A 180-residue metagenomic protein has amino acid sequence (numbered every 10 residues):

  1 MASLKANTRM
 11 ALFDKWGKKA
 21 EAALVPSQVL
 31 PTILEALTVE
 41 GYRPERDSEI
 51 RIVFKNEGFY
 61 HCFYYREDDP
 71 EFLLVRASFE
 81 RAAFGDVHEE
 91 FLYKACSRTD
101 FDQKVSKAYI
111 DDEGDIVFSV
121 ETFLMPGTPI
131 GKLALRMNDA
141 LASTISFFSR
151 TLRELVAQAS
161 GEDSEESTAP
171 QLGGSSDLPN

Functional and structural regions predicted by a protein language model:
A2-F63: Charge-rich, low-complexity N-terminal segments
E45-D47, R66-D68, D111: Short beta-strand micro-motifs enriched in acidic
I50-I52, P70-L73, D115-I116: Hydrophobic residues embedded in beta-strands of well-ordered beta-sheets
N56-E90: Long, continuous compositionally biased terminal/linker segments
R76-S119: Short, internal acidic amphipathic alpha-helical interface segments that mediate docking to partner proteins
F91-Q103, P126-A159: Ampiphathic alpha-helical segments that act as solvent-exposed interaction surfaces
D111-D139, S149-R150, A169, L178: Well-ordered alpha/beta subsegment
L152-N180: Short, highly charged C-terminal tails/helix-capping segments
